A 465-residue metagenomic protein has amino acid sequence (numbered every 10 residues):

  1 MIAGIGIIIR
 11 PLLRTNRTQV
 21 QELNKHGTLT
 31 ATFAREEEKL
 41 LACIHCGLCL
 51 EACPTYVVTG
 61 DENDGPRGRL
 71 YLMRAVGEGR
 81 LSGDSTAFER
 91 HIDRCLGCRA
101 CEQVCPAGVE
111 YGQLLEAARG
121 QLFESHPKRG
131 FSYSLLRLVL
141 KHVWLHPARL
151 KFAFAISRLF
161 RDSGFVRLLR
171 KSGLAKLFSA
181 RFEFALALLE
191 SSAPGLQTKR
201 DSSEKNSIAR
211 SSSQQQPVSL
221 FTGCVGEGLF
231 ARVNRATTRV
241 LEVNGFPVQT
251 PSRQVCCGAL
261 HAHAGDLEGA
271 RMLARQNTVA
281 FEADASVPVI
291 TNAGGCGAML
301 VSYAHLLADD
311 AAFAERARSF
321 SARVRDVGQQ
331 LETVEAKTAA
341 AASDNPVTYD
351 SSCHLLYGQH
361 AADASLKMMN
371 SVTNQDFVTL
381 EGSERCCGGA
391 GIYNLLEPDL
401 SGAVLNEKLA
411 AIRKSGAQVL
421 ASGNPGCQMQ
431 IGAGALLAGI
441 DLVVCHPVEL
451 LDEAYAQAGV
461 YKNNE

Functional and structural regions predicted by a protein language model:
G4-G6: Residue-identity detector for glycine
L12-L29, Y56-R90, G108-L138, I440-L450: Non-heme iron-sulfur electron-transfer modules
G27-L40, L81-I92, E242-N244, V372-F377: Short, intrinsically disordered, charge-biased short linear motifs at domain edges
E37-Y56, S85-V109, H354, E384: Cysteine-centered iron-sulfur cluster-binding motifs in ferredoxin-type domains/subunits of redox enzymes
G47-E51, D61-P66, V248-S252: N-terminal glycine-rich anion-binding loops that anchor highly charged ligand groups
E78, A100, V104, G265: Short His/Asp/Glu-rich catalytic/ion-coordination signatures at enzyme active sites or charged loops
Y111-E465: Iron-sulfur cluster-binding electron-transfer modules in prokaryotic oxidoreductases
